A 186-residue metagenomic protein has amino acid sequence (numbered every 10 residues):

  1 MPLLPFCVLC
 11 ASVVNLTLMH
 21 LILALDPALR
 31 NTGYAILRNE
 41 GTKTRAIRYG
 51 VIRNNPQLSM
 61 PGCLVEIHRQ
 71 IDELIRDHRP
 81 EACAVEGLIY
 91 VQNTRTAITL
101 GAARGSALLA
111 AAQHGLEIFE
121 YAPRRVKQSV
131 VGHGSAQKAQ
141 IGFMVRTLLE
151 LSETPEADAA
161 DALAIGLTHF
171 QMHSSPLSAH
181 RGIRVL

Functional and structural regions predicted by a protein language model:
M1-V13: Short, low-complexity, charge-dense intrinsically disordered segments
N15-L186: Phosphate- and other anionic-substrate recognition elements at nucleic-acid/protein interfaces
